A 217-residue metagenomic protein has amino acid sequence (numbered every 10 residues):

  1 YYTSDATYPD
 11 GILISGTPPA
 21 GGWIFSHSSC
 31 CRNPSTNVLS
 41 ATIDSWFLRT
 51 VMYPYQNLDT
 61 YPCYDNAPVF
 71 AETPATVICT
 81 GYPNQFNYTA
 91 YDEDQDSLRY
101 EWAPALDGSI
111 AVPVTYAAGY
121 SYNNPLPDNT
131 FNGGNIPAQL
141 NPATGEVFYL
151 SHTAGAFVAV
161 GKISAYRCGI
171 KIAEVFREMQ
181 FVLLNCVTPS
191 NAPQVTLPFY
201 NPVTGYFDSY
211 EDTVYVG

Functional and structural regions predicted by a protein language model:
Y1-G217: Long, compositionally biased, intrinsically disordered segments
